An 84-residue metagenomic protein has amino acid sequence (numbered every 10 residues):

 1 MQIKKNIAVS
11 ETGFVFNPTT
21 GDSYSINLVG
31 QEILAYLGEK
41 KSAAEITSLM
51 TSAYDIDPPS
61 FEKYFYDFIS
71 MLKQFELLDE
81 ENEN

Functional and structural regions predicted by a protein language model:
M1-Q31, A35, E81: Acidic, low-complexity/disordered tracts enriched in E/D and polar residues
S25-N84: Long, charge-rich, low-complexity alpha-helical segments
